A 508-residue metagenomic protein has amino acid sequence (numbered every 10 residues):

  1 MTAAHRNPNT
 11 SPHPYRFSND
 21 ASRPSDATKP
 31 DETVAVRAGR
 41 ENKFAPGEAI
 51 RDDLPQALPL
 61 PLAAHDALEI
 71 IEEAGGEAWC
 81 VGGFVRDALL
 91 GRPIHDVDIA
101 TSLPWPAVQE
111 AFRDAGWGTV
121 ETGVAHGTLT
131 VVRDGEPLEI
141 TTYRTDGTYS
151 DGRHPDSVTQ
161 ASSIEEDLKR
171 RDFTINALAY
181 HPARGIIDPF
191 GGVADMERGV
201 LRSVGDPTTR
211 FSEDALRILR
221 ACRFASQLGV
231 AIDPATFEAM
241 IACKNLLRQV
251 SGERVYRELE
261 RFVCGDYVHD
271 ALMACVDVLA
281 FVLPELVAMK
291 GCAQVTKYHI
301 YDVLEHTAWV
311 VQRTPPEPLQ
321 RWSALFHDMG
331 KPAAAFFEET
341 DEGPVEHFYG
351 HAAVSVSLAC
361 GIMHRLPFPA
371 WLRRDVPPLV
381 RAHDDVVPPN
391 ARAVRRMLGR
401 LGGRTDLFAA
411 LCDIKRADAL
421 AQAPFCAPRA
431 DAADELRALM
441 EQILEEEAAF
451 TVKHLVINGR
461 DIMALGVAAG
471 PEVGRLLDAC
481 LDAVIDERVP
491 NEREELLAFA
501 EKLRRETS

Functional and structural regions predicted by a protein language model:
M1-S508: Catalytic cores of the polymerase beta-like nucleotidyltransferase superfamily and closely associated nucleotide
